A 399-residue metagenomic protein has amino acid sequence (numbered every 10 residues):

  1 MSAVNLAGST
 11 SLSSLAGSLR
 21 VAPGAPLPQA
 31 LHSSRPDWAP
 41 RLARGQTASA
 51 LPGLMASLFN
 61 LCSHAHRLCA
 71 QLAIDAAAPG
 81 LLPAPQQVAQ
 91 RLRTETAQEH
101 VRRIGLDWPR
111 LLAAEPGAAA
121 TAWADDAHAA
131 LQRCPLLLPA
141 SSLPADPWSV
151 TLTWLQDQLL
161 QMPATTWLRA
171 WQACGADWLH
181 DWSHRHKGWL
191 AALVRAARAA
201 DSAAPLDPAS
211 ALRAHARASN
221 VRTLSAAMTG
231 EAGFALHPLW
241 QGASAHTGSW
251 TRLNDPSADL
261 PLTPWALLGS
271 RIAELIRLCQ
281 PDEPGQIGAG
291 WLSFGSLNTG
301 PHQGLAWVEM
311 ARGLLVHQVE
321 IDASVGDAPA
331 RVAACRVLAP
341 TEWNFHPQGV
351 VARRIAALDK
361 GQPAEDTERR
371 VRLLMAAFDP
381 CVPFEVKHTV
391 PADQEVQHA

Functional and structural regions predicted by a protein language model:
M1-L314, D322, G326-P329, N344-Q348 (+1 more regions): Active-site bordering "gate/hinge" segments that shape substrate access to catalytic or cofactor-binding pockets
V332: Conserved metal-phosphate-binding beta-hairpin within the catalytic cores of diverse ATP-dependent phosphoryl-transfer
L338-A339: A generic structural motif
